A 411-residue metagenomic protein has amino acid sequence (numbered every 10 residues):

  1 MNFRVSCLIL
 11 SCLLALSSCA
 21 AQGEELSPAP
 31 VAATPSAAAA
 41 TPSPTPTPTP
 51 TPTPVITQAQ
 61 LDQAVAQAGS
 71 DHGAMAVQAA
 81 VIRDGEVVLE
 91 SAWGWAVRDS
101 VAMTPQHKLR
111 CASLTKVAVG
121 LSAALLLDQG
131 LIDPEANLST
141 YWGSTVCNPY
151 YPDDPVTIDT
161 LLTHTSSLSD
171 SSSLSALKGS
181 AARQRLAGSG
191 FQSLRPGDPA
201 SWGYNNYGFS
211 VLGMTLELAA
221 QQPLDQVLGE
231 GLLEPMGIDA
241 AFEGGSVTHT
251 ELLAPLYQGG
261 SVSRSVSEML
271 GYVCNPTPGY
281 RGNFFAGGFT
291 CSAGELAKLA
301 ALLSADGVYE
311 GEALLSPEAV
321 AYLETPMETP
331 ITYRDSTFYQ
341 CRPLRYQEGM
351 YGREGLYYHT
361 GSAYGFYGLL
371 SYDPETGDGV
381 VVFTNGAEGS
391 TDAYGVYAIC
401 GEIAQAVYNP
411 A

Functional and structural regions predicted by a protein language model:
S17-S18: C-terminal motif of bacterial Sec signal peptides marking the signal peptidase cleavage site
A21-V55: Ser/Thr-rich, Proline-interspersed low-complexity disordered segments
I56-L109, L131, F191: Short, conserved catalytic-motif segment at the N-terminal edge
V65, A79, G85, K108-E135 (+3 more regions): Active-site SXXK
D133-Y150, P235-M236: Short, glycine/proline-biased beta-turn/loop segments that scaffold the active-site neighborhood
Y150-S362: Short, surface-exposed loop or secondary-structure junction motifs that flank catalytic or metal-binding residues
Y367-A387: Short, well-ordered beta-strand elements
A387-A411: Short, gly/Ser/Thr-rich active-site loops of penicillin-recognizing serine hydrolases
